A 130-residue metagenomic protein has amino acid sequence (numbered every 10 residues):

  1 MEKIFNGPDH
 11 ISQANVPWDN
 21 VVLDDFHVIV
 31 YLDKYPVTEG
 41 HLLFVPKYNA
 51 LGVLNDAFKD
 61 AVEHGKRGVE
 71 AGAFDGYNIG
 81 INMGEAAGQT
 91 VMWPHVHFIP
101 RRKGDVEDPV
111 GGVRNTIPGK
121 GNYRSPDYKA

Functional and structural regions predicted by a protein language model:
M1-A130: HIT superfamily nucleotide-processing domains
